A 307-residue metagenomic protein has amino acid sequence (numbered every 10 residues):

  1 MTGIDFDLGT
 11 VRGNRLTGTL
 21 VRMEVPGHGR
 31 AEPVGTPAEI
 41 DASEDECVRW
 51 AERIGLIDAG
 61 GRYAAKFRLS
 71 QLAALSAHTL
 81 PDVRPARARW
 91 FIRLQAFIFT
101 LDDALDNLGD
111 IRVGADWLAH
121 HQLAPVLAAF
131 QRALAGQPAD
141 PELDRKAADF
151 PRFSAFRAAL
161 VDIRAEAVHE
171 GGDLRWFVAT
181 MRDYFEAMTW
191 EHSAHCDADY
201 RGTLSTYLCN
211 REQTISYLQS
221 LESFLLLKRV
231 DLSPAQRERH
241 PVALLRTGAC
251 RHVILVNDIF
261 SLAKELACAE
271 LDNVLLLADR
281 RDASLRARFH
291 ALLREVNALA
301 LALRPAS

Functional and structural regions predicted by a protein language model:
M1-S307: Alpha-helical, largely C-terminal catalytic domains that coordinate divalent metal ions via clustered Asp/Glu/His
